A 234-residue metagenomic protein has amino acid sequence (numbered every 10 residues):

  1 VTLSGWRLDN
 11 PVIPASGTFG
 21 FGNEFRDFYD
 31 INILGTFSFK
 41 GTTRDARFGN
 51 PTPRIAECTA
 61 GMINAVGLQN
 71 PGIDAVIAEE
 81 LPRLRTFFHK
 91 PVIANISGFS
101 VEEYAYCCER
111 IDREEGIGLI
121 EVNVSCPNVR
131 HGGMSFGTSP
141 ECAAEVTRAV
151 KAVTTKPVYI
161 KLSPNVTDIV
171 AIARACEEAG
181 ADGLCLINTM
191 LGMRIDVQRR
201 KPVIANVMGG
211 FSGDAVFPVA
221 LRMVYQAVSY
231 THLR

Functional and structural regions predicted by a protein language model:
V1-V92, S97-F99: N-terminal capping/small domains of soluble enzymes
P11-I13, T36, P91-I93, L119-E121 (+2 more regions): Structural preference for beta-strand elements that scaffold enzyme active sites
G17-F19, T42, S97-F99, S125-P127 (+2 more regions): Active-site beta-loop-alpha junctions enriched in small/polar residues
F25, T167-E178: Catalytic cores of alpha/beta
G41, R47-G49, M62-L68, V124-F136 (+2 more regions): Glycine-rich, proline-tolerant flexible connector loops at the mouths of alpha/beta enzymes
I73, I77-L81, Y104, C108-E109 (+3 more regions): Generic structural signal for well-ordered alpha-helices, preferentially at hydrophobic/aromatic core positions
I77, V129-A149, T167-D168, R194-V197 (+1 more regions): Active-site-adjacent beta->alpha loops and helix N-cap segments on the catalytic face of soluble alpha/beta enzymes
T231-R234: Conserved small/polar residues in nucleotide/adenosyl-binding loops
